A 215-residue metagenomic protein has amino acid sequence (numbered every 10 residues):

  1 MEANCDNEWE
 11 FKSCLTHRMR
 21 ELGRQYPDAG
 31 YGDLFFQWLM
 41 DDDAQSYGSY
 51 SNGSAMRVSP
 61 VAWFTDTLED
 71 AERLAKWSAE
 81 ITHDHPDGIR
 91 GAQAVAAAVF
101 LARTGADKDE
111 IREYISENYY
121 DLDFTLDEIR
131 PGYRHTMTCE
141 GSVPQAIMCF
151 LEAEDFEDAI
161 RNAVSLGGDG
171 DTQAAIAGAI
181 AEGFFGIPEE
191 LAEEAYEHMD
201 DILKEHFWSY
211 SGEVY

Functional and structural regions predicted by a protein language model:
M1-Y215: Structured, active/binding-site neighborhoods that engage oxygen-rich ligands
